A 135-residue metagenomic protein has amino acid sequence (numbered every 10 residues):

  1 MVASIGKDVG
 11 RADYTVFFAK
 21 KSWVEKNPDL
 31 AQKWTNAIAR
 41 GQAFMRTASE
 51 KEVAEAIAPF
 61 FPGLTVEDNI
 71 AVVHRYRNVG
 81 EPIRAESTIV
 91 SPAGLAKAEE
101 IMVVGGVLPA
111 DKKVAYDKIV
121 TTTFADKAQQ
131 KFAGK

Functional and structural regions predicted by a protein language model:
M1-N27, T35, R75-N78, K118 (+1 more regions): Periplasmic-binding protein-like
S4, D68, K112-K113: Residue-level detector of family-conserved "landmark" positions at structurally sensitive sites
I5-K7, S22-V24, S87, A128-K135: Short, structured secondary-structure boundary patches
V9-R11, V16, P82, E100 (+1 more regions): Short, functionally important structural connectors and interaction interfaces within domains
F17-F18, F44, F60-F61, F124 (+1 more regions): Phenylalanine-focused residue identity feature
V24-P109: Secondary-structure end/capping motifs
A96-K135: Conserved C-terminal helix/tail region of periplasmic/extracytoplasmic solute-binding proteins
